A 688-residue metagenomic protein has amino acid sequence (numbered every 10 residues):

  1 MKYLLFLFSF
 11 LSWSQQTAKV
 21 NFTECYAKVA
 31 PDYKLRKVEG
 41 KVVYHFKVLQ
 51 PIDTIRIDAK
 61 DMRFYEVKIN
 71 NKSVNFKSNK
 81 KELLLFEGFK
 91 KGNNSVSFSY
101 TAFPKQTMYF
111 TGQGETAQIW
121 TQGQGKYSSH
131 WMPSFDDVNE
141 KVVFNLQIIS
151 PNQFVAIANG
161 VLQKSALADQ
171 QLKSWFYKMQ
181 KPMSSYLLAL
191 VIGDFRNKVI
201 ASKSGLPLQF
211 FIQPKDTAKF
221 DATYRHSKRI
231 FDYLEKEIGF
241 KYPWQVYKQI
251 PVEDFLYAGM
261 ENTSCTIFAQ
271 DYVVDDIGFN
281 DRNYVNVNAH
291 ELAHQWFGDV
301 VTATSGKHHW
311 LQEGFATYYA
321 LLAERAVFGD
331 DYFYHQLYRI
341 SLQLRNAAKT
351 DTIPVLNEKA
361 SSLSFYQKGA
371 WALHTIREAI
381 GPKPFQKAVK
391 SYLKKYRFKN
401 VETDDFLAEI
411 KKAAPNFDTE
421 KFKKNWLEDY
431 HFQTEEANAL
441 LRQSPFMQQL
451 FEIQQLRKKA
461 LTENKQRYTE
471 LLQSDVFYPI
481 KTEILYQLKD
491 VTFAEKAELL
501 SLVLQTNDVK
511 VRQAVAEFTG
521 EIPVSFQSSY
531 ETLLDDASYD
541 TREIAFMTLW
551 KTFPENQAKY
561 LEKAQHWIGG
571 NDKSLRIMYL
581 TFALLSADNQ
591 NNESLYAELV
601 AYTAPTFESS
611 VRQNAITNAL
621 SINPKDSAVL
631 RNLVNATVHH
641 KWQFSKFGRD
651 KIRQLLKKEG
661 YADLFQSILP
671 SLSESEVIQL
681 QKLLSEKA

Functional and structural regions predicted by a protein language model:
M1-K19, A688: Bacterial Sec-dependent N-terminal signal peptides
W13-K241: Acidic/His-enriched low-complexity segments
K68, F398-A537, T541-Q557, G660 (+1 more regions): Beta/coil-rich, acidic/histidine-enriched accessory regions frequently appended to metallopeptidases
S78, T116-W120, Y127-S128, L146 (+8 more regions): Juxtacatalytic substrate-recognition/specificity segment
T217-K228, G278-N283, V287, G306 (+11 more regions): Soluble non-cytosolic domains of exported or imported proteins
L292-T302, A316, K368-Q386: Alpha-helical scaffold elements that line and support the substrate/ligand-binding pocket of soluble hydrolases
H309-W371, E378-A379, Y396-F398, A414 (+2 more regions): Acidic/His/Gly-enriched intrinsically disordered linker/tail segments that often contain short helix/coil "MoRF-like"
N507-V511, S529-A688: Long, helix-rich interaction regions
